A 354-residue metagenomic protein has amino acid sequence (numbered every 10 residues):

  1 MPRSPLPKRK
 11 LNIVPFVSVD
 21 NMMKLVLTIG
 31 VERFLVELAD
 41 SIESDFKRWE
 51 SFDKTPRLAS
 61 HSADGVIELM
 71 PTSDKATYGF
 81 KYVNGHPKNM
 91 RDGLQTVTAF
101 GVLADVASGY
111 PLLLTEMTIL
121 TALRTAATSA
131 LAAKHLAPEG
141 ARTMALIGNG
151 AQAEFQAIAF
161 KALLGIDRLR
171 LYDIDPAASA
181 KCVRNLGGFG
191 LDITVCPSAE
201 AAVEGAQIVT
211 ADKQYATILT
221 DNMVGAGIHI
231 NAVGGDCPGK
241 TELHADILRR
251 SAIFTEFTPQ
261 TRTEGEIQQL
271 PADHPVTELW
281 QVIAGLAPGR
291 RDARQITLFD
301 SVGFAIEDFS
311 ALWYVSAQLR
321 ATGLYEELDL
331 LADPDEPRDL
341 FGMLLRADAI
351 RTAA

Functional and structural regions predicted by a protein language model:
M1-T121, A130, A137-G140, A305-F309 (+4 more regions): N-terminal ligand-binding/catalytic initiation module
M23-T28, T241-L345: Adenosine-phosphate binding glycine-rich loop
L136-T143, G165, G225-A226: Short helix-loop-beta connector
M144-A145, T297: Conserved beta-strand elements of the Class I
N149-G150: Glycine-rich Rossmann-fold phosphate-binding loop(s) that bind the pyrophosphate of adenine dinucleotide cofactors
A153-E154: N-terminal Rossmann-fold NAD(P) dinucleotide-binding loop
L163-G187: NAD(P)-binding Rossmann-fold cofactor-contacting core
L191-L270: Rossmann-like adenosine-cofactor binding region
